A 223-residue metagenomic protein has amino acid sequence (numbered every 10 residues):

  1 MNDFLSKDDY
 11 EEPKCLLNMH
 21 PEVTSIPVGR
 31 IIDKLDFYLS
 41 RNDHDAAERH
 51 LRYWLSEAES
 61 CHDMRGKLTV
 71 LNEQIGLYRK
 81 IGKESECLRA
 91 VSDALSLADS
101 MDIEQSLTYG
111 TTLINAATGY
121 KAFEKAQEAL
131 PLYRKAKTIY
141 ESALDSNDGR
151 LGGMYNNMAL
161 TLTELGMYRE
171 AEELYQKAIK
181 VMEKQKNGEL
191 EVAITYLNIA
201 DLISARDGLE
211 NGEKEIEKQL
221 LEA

Functional and structural regions predicted by a protein language model:
L5-E22, A46-E57, L95-S96, T138: Repeat-mediated protein-protein interaction surfaces in helical alpha-solenoids
H20-E22, S60-D63, S100-E104, S142-S146 (+1 more regions): Short coil/turn linkers that connect adjacent helices within long alpha-helical scaffolds, especially alpha-solenoid
I26-S56, S60, G76, K80 (+1 more regions): Alpha-helical segment of the N-proximal tetratricopeptide repeat
G29-S40, T69-K80, L107-A122, G149-E164 (+1 more regions): Conserved alpha-helical positions within TPR/SEL1-like repeat arrays
H44, M64, E84, A126 (+2 more regions): TPR-repeat structural position
A47, C87, A129, A136 (+2 more regions): Single-residue signature of alpha-solenoid repeat helices
H50, A90, L97, L132 (+4 more regions): Alpha-helical solenoid repeat scaffolds, predominantly canonical TPR units
L55-E57, L95-S100, K137-S142, I179-K184 (+1 more regions): Amphipathic alpha-helical segments of tetratricopeptide repeats
